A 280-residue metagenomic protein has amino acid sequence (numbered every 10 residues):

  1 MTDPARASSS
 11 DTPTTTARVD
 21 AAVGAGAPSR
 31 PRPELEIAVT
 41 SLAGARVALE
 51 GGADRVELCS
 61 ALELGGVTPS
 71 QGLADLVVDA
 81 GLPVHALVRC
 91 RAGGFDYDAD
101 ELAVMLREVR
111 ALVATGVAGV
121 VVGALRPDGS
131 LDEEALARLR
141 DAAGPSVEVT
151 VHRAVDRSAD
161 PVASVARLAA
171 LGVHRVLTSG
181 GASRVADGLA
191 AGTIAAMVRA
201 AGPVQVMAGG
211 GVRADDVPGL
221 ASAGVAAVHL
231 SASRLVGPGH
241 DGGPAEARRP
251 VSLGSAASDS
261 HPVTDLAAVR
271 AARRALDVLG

Functional and structural regions predicted by a protein language model:
M1-P33, H240-A245: Intrinsically disordered, low-complexity terminal tails and inter-domain linkers enriched for S/T/G/P/D/E
T2, A92, A201-G280: C-terminal alpha-helical cap/extension of soluble enzyme domains
R30-S41, V88-V104, T150-P161: Active-site mouth loops of central-metabolism enzymes
P33-I37, V56-L58, V84-V88, V120-V122 (+4 more regions): Hydrophobic faces of well-ordered beta-strands that scaffold small-molecule active sites in alpha/beta enzyme cores
T40-L42, A61, L87-G93, L125-P127 (+4 more regions): Active-site beta-loop-alpha junctions enriched in small/polar residues
L42-G44, R55, A74-A135: Active-site beta->alpha loop and helix N-cap motifs at the rims of alpha/beta catalytic domains
A43, L62-A80, D100, L125-A142 (+5 more regions): Active-site-adjacent beta->alpha loops and helix N-cap segments on the catalytic face of soluble alpha/beta enzymes
A43-V47, Y97-A111, D156-L171, A201-G202 (+2 more regions): Catalytic cores of alpha/beta
